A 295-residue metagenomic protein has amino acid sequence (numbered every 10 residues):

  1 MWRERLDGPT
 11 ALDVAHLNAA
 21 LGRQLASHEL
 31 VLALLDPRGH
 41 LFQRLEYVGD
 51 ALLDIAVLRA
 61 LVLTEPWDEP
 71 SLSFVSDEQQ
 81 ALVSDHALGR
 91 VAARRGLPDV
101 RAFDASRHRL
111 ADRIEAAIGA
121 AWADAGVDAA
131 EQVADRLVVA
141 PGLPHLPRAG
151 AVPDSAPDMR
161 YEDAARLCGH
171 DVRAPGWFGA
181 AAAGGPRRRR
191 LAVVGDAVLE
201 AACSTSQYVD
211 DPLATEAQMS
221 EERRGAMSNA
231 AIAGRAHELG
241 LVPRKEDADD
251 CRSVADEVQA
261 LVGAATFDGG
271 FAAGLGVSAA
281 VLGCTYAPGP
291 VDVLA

Functional and structural regions predicted by a protein language model:
M1-A295: Double-stranded RNA-binding/processing signature
